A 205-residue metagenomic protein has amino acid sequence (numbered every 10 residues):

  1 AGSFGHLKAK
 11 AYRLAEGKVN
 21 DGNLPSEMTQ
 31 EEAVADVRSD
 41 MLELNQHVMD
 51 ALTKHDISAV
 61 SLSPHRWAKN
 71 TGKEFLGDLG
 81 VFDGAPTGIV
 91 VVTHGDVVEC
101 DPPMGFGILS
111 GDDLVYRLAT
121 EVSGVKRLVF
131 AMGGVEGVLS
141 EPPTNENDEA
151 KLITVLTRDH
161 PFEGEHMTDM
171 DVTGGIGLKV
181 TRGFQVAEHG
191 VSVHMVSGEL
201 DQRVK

Functional and structural regions predicted by a protein language model:
A1-F4, V196-G198: Glycine-rich beta-strand-to-loop/alpha-helix junction loops that act as flexible
F4, K10-L24, D78, G107-D113 (+1 more regions): A glycine- and small-aliphatic-rich helix-loop capping segment at beta-alpha/alpha-beta transitions that lines
F4-G5, A68-N70, E99, G137-L139 (+1 more regions): Short, small-residue-enriched loops and turns at beta-alpha junctions that line or gate enzyme active sites
L7-R13, G72-E74, P103-G105, S140-T144 (+1 more regions): Short acidic, glycine/serine/threonine-rich loops at helix termini
K10-V98: Ligand-binding beta-strand-loop-alpha-helix segment within the catalytic cores of soluble metabolic enzymes
M28-M49, D101-M104, D113-Y116, D148-V204: Polyanion-binding loop/helix "lid" in catalytic or ligand-binding cores
Q46-V48, G72-S140: Internal active-site segments that recognize and position negatively charged phosphoryl groups and nucleotide moieties
S58-H65, V122-S140, G190-L200: Glycine-rich phosphate/pyrophosphate-binding loops and their adjacent beta-strand/loop elements at enzyme active sites
